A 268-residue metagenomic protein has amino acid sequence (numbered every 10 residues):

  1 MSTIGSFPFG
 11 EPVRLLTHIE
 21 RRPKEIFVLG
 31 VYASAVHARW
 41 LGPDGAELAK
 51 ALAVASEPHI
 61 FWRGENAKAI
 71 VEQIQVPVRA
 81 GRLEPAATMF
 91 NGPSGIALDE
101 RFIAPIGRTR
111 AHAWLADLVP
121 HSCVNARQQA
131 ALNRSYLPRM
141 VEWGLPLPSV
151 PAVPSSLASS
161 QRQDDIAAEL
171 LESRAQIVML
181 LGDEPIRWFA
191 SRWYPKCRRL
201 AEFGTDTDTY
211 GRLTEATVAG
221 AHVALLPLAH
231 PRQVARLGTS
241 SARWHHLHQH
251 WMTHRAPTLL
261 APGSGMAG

Functional and structural regions predicted by a protein language model:
S2-I177, D183-C197, V223-R236, S241-A242 (+2 more regions): A polyanion-binding, active-site-adjacent surface
D44, L213, G265-A267: Compositionally biased, intrinsically disordered low-complexity regions
P195-L228: Charged, glycine-enriched surface loops/patches that mediate electrostatic binding to polyanionic ligands
R243-G268: Histidine-centered active-site loop/cap adjacent to the catalytic His in serine esterases/O-acetyl transfer systems
